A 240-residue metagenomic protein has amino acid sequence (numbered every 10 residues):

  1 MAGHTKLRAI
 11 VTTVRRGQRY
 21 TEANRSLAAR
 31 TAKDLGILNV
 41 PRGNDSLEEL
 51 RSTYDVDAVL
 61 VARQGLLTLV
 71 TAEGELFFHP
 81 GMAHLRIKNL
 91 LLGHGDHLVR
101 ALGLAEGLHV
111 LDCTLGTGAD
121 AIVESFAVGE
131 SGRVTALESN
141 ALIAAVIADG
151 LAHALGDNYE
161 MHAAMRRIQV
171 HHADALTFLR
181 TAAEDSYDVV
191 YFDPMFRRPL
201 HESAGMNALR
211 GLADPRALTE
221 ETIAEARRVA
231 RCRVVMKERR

Functional and structural regions predicted by a protein language model:
A2-L108: S-adenosyl-L-methionine
G107-G116: Conserved class I S-adenosyl-L-methionine
T117-S131: Conserved SAM-binding loop of SAM-dependent methyltransferases across substrates and taxa, primarily the Class I
S131-L137: Short beta-strand element of Class I
L137-V189: S-adenosyl-L-methionine
A141, V190, P194-T222: Mobile active-site "lid"/loop adjacent to the S-adenosyl-L-methionine
T219-R240: Conserved Class I SAM-dependent methyltransferase catalytic core
